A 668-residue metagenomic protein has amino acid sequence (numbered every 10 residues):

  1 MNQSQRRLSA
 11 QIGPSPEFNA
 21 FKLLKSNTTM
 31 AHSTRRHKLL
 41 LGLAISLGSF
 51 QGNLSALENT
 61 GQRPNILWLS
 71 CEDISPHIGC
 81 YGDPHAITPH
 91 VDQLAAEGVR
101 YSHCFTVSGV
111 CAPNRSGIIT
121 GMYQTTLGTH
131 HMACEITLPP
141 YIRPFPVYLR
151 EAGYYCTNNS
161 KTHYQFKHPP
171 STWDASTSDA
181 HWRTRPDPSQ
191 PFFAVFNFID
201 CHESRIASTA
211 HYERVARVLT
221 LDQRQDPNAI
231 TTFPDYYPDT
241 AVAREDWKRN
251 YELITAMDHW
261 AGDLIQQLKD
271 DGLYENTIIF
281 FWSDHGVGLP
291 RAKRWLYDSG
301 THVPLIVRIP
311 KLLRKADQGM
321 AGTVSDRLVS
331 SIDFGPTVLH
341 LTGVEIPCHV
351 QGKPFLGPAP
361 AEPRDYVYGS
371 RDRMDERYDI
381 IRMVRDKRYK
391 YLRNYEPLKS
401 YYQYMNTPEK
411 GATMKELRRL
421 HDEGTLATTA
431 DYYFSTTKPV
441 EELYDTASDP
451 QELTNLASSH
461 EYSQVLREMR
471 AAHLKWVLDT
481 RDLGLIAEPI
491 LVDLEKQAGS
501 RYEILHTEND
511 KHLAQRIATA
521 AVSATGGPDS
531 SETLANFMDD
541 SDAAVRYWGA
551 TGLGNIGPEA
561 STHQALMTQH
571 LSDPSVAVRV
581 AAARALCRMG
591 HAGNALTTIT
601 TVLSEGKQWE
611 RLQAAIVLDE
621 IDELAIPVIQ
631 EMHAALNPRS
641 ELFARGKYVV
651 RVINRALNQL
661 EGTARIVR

Functional and structural regions predicted by a protein language model:
M1, K22, N27, A207-R214 (+2 more regions): Short linear, low-complexity motifs centered on an aromatic residue
M1-N2, R6, M30-S33, V110 (+3 more regions): Coiled-coil-like amphipathic alpha-helices with heptad-repeat character
M1-R35: N-terminal secretory signal peptides that target proteins for export/translocation
R6-N19, V324, E495, N509 (+1 more regions): N-terminal leader/targeting segments
L24, A31-H32, K38-S49, L54-S435 (+1 more regions): Formylglycine-dependent sulfatase
E58-P64, S70-C71, R100, H302 (+3 more regions): Long, internal low-complexity/basic segments
